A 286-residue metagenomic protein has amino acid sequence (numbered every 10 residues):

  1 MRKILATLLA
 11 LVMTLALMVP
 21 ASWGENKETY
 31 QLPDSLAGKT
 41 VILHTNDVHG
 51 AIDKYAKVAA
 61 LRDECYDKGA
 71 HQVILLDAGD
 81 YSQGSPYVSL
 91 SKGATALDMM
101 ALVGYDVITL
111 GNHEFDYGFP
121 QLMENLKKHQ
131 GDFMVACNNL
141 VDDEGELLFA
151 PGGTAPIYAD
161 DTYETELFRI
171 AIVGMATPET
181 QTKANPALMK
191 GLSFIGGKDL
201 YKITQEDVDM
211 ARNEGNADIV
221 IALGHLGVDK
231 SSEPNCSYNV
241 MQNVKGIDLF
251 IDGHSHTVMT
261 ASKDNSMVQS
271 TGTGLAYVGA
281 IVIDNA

Functional and structural regions predicted by a protein language model:
R2-W23: Sec-dependent N-terminal signal peptides of Gram-positive bacterial secreted proteins and lipoproteins
E25-A286: Acidic, metal/ion-coordinating pockets
